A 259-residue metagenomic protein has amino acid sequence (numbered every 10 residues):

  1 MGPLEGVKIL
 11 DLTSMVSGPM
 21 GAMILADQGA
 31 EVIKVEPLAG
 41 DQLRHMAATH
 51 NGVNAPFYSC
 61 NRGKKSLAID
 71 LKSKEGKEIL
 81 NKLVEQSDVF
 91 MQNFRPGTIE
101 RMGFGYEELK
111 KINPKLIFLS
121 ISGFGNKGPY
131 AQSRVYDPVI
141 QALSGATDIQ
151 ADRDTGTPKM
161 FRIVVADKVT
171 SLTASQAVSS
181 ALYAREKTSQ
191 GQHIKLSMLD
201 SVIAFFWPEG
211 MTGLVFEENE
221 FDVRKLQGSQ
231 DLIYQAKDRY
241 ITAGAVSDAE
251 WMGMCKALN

Functional and structural regions predicted by a protein language model:
M1-A39, N93, K110-L119, A204-N259: Acyl-CoA thioester-binding alpha/beta core of soluble enzymes
I9, L25, K64, M91 (+5 more regions): Structural scaffold positions in well-ordered secondary structure
L10, A55-K111: A structured beta-alpha segment of the ubiquitous adenosine-cofactor-binding alpha/beta core
D27-S66: Glycine-rich phosphate-binding loop and adjoining beta1-alpha1-beta2 segment of Rossmann-like nucleotide-binding folds
M46, F57-C60, I99, Y130 (+2 more regions): Short clusters of hydrophobic/aromatic residues that line enzyme substrate/ligand-binding pockets
T49-V53, R134-V139, T212-G213: Short, hinge-like loop/turn segments at secondary-structure boundaries
S73, Q92-D148: N-terminal Rossmann-like NAD(P) cofactor-binding subdomain of oxidoreductases, focused on the glycine-rich
L143-N259: Acidic, glycine-rich segments within the central catalytic cores of soluble metabolic enzymes that bind/position
